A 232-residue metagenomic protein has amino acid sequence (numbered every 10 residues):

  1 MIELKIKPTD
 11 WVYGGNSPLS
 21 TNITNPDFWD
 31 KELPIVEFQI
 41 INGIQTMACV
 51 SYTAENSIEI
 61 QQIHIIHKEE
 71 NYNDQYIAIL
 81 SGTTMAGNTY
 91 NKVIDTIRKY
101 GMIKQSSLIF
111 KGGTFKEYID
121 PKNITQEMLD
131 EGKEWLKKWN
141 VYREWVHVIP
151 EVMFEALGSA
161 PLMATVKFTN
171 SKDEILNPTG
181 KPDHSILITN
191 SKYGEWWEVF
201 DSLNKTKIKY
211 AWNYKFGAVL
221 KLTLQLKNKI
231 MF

Functional and structural regions predicted by a protein language model:
M1-T83, M102-I124: Active-site-adjacent structural segments surrounding the nucleophilic cysteine of cysteine proteases and isopeptidases
I2-L4, E59, S81-F232: Predominantly the structural core of cysteine protease catalytic domains
